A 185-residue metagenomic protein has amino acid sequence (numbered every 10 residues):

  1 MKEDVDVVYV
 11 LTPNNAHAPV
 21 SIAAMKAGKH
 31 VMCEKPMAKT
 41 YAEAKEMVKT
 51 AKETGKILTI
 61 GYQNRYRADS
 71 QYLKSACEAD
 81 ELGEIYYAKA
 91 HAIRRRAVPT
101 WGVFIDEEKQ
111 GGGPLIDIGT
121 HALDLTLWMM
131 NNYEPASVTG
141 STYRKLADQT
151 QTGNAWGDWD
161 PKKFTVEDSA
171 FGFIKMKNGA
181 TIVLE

Functional and structural regions predicted by a protein language model:
M1-T50: Beta-loop-alpha module in the N-terminal Rossmann-like domain of NAD(P)-dependent dehydrogenases, especially those
V10, P36, Y62, P114-L115: Glycine- and other small-residue-rich loops at beta-strand/loop junctions that grip anionic moieties
I22, V48, K74, L123-L127 (+1 more regions): Non-transmembrane alpha-helical segments in soluble domains of secreted/periplasmic/extracellular proteins
A27-K29, T54-K56, A180-T181: A short helix->loop->beta-strand "cap" motif at the edges of active sites that frequently abuts
C33, L58-I60, K89, L184: Hydrophobic residues in well-ordered beta-strands that form the structural core
V48, G55, R65: Ligand-binding pocket scaffold of soluble enzyme catalytic domains
N64-F164: Predominantly a Rossmann-like dinucleotide-binding segment in NAD(P)-dependent oxidoreductases
D160-A170, K175-E185: NAD(P)-dinucleotide binding in Rossmann-like oxidoreductases
